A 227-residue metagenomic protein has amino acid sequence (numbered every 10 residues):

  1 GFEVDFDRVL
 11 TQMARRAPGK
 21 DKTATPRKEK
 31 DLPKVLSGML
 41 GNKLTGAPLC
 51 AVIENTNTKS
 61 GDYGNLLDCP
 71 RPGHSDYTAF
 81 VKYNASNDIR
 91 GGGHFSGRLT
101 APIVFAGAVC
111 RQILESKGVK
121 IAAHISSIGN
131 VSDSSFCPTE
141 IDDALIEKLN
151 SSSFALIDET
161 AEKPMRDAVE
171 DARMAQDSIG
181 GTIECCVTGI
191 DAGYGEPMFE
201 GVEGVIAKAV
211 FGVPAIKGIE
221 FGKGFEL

Functional and structural regions predicted by a protein language model:
G1-L227: Generic N-terminal targeting/processing segments that precede catalytic cores or assembly contacts
